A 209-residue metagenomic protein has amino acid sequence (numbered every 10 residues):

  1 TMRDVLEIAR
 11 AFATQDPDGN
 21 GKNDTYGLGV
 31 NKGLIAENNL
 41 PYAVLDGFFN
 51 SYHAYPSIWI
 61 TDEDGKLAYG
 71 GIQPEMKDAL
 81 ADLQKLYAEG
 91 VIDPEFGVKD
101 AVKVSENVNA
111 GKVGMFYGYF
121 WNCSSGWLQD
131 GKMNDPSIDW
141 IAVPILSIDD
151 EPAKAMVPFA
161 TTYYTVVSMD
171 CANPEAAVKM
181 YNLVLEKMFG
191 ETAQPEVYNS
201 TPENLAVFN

Functional and structural regions predicted by a protein language model:
T1-N209: Extracytoplasmic/secretory soluble proteins
